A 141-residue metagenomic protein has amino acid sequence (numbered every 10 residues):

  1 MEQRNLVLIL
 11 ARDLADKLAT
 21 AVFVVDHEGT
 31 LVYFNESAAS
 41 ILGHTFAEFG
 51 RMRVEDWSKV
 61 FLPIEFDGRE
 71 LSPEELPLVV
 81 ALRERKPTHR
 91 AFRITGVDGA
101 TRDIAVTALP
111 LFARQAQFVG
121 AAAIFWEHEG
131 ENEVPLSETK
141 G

Functional and structural regions predicted by a protein language model:
E2, L111-G141: Sensory coupling linkers of modular signal transduction proteins
E2-H27: Sensory modules in modular signal-transduction proteins
L31-V32: Conserved hydrophobic beta-strand signature of PAS-family and PAS-like sensory domains
N35-A39: N-terminal capping loop/helix in small sensory signaling domains highlighted by a polar->aromatic N-x2-3-F motif
A47-G68: PAS-family sensory/regulatory domains
E65-F66, R93-G99, F112: PAS-family sensory domains
E70-E74, A81-R90: PAS/PAS-like sensory domains
E75, H89-R93, A100-V106, A122: PAS/PAC sensory module
